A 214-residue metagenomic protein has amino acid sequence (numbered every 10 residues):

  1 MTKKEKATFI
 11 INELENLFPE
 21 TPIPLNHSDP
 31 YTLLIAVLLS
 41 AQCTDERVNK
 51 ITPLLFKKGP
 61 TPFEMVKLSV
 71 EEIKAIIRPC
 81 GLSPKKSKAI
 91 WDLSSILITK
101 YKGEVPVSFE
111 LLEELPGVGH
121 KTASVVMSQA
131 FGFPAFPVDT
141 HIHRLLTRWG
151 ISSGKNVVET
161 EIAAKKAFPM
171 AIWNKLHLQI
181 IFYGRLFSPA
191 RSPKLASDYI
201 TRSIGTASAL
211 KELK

Functional and structural regions predicted by a protein language model:
T2-K214: Catalytic cores of DNA base-excision repair glycosylases
